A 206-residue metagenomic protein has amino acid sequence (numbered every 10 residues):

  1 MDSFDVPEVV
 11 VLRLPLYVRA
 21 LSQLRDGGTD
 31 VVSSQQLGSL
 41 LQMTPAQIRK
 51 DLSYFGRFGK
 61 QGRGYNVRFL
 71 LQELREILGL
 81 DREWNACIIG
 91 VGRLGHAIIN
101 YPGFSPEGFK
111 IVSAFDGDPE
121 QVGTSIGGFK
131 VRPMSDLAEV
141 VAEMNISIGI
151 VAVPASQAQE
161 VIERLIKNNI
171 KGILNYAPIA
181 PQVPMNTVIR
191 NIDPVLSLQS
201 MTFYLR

Functional and structural regions predicted by a protein language model:
M1-D30: Extreme N-terminal segment that seeds HTH/winged-HTH DNA-binding domains in transcriptional regulators
A20-R25, F129-R206: Phosphate-bearing ligand-interacting subdomains that bind or position ATP/ADP/UDP/GDP/NAD(P) or nucleotide-linked
V31, Q35, L40-E83: HTH-adjacent hinge/linker in prokaryotic transcriptional regulators
V91: Glycine-rich Rossmann-fold phosphate-binding loop(s) that bind the pyrophosphate of adenine dinucleotide cofactors
L94: Hydrophobic/small residue at the entry helix of a nucleotide-binding pocket
S105-F129: NAD(P)-binding Rossmann-fold cofactor-contacting core
